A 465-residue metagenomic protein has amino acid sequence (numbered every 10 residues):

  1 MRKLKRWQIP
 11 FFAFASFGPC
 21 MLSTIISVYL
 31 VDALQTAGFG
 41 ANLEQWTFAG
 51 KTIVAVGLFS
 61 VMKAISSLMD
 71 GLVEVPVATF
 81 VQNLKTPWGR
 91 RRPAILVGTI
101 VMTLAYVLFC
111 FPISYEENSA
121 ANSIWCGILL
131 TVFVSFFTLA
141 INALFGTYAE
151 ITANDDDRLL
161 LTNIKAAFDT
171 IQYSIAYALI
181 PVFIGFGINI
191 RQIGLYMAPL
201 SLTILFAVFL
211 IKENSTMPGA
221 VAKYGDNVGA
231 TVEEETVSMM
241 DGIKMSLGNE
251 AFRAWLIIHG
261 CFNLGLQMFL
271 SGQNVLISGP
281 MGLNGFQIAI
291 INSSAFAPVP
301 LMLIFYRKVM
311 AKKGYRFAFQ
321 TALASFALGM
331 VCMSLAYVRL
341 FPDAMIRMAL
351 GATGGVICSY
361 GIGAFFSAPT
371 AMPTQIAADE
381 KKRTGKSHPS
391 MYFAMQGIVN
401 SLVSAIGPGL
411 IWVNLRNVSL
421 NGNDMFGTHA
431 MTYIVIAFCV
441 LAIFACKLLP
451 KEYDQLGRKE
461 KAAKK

Functional and structural regions predicted by a protein language model:
R2-K465: Membrane-embedded alpha-helical bundles of multi-pass transporters/translocases, especially carrier/permease families
